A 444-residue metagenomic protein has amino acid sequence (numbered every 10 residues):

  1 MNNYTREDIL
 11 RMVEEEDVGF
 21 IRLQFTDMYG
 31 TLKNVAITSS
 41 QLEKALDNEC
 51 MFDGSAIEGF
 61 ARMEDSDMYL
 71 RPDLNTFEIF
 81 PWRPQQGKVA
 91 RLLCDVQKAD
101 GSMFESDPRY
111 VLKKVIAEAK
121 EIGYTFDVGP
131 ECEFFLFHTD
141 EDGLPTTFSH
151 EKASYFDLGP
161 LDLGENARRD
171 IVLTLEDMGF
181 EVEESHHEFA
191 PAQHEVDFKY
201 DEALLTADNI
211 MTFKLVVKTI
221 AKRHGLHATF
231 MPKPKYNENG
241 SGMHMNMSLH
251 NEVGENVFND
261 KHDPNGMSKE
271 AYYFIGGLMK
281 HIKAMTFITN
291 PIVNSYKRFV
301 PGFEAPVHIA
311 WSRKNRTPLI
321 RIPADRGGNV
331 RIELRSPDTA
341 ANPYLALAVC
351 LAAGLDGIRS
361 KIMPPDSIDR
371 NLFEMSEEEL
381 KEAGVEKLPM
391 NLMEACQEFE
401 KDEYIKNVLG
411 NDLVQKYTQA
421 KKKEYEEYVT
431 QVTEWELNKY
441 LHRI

Functional and structural regions predicted by a protein language model:
M1-E184, T206, L226, E382-I444: ATP/Mg2+-dependent ligation/transfer catalytic cores
D27, Q97-M103, P160, Y200-T206 (+4 more regions): A generic structural motif
P81-K88, T125-D127, S185-A190, E238 (+2 more regions): Short glycine/proline-enriched loop/turn "hinge" motifs that connect secondary-structure elements and lie
L92-K98, H194-Y200, M247: Short, hydrophobic beta-strand segments
D127-H138, P145-T147, M178-D197, A228-M245 (+1 more regions): Core alpha/beta catalytic barrel or barrel-like domain that forms the active/cofactor pocket in diverse metabolic
F148-L158, P191-L205, K235-G240, E255-F258: Active-site-proximal beta-alpha loop/turn segments in soluble metabolic enzymes
A207-K214, R223-M231, M243-L249: Loop-centered beta-sheet repeat module
T212, I220-K222, L226-H227, E252-I444: Catalytic-core signal marking the mid-to-C-terminal active-site face
